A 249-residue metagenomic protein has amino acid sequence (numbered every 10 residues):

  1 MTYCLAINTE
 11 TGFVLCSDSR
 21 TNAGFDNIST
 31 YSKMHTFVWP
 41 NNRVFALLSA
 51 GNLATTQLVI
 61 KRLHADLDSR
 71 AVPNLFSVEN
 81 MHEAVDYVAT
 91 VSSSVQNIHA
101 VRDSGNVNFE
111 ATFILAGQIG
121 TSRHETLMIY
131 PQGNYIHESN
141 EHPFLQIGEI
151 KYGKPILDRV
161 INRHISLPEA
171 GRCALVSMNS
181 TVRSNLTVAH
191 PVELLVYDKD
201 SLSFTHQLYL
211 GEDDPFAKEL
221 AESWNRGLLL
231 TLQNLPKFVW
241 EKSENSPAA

Functional and structural regions predicted by a protein language model:
M1-C4, I60-A65, G120-T121, Q132-Y135: Short secondary-structure boundary segments
M1-Y3, T11-G12, R43-F45, E110-F113 (+2 more regions): Short, surface-exposed beta-edge/turn micro-motifs
C4-V101, F144-I165, P215, E219-A249: Conserved short S/T/G-enriched processing/targeting/catalytic segments and their helical context
S94-I98, S104-Q118, R123-A249: A two-mode feature
